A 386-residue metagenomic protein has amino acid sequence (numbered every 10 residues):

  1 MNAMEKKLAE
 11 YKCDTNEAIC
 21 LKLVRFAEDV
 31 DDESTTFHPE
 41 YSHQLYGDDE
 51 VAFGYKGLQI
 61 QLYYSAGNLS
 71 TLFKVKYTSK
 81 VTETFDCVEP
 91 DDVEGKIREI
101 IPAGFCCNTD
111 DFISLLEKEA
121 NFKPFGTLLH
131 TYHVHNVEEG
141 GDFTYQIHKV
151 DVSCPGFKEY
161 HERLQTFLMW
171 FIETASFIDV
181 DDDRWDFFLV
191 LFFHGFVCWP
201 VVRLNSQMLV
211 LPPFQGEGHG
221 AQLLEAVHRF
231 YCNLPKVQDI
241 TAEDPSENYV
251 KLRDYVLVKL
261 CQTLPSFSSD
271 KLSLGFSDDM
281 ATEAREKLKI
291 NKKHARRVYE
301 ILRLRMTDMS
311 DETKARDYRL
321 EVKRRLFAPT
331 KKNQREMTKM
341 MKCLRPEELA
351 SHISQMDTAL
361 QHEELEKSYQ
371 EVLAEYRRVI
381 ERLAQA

Functional and structural regions predicted by a protein language model:
M1-V201, R229-A386: Extended, composition-driven regions rather than compact fold-specific motifs
V202-P212: Conserved acetyl-CoA binding element of GNAT-fold acetyltransferases
V210, G216-R229: Conserved acetyl-CoA-binding loop-helix of GNAT-fold acetyltransferases
